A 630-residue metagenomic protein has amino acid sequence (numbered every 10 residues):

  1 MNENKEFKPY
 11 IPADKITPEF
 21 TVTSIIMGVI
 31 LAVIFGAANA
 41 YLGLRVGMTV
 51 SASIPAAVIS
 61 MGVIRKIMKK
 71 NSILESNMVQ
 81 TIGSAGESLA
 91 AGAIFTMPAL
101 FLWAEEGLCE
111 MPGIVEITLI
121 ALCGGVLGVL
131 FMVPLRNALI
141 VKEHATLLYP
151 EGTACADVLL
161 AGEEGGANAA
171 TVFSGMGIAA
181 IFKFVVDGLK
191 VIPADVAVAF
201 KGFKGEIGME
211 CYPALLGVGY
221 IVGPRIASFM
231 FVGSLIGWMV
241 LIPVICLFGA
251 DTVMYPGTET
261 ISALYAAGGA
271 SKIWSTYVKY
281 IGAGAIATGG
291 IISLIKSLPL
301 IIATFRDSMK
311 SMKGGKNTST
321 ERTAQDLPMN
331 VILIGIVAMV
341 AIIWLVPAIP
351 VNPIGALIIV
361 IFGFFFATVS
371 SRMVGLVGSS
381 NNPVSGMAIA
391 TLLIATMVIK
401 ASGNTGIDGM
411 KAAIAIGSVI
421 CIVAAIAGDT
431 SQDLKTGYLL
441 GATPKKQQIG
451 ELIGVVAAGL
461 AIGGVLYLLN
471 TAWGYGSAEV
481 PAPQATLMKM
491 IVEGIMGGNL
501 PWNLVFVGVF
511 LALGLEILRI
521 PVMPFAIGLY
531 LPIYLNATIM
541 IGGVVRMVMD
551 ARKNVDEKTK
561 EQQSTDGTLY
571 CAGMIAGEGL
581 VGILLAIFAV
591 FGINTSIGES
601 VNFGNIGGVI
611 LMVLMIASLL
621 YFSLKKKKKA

Functional and structural regions predicted by a protein language model:
M1-A630: Alpha-helical multipass membrane-protein architecture
